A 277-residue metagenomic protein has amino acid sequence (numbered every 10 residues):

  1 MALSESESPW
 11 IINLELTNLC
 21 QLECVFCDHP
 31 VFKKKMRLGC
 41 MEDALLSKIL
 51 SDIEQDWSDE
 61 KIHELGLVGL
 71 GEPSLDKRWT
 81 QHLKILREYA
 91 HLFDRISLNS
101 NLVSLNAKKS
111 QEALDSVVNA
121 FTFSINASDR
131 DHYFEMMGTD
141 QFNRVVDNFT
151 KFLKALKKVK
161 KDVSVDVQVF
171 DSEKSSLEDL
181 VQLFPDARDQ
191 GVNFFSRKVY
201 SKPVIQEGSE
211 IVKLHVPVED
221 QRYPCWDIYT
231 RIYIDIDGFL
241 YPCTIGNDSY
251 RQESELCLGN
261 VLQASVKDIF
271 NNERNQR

Functional and structural regions predicted by a protein language model:
M1-A120, E135-N143, D147, R251: Conserved alpha-helical substructure of the radical SAM core
M1-N13, W57-E60, I211-D220, I228-Y229 (+1 more regions): N-terminal [4Fe-4S]-dependent radical SAM core
E15-L16, D28, F123-S128, V199 (+1 more regions): Short loop/turn segments at strand-loop or loop-helix junctions that form parts of catalytic or ligand-binding pockets
C20, C24, G238, V266: Conserved, mostly hydrophobic/aromatic
D76-G208: Conserved AdoMet/S-adenosylmethionine-binding subsite of the radical SAM
F152-S164, R188-D220, F239, T244-R277: C-terminal accessory region of radical SAM enzymes
I234-D235: Short, acidic, Ser/Thr-enriched surface-loop or helix-capping motifs
